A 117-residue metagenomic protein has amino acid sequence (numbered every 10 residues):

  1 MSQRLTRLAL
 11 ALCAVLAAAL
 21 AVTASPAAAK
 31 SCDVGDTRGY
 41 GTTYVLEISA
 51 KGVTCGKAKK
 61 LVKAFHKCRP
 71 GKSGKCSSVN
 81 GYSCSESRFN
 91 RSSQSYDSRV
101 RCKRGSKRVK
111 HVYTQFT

Functional and structural regions predicted by a protein language model:
M1-C13: Bacterial N-terminal signal peptides that target proteins for export
A17-P26: C-terminal segment of classical bacterial N-terminal signal peptides
A28-V45, S49-K57, L61-A64: Secreted, propeptide-processed cysteine-rich mini-domains
S49, L61-T117: Extracytosolic low-complexity repeat regions of secreted or lipid-anchored proteins
